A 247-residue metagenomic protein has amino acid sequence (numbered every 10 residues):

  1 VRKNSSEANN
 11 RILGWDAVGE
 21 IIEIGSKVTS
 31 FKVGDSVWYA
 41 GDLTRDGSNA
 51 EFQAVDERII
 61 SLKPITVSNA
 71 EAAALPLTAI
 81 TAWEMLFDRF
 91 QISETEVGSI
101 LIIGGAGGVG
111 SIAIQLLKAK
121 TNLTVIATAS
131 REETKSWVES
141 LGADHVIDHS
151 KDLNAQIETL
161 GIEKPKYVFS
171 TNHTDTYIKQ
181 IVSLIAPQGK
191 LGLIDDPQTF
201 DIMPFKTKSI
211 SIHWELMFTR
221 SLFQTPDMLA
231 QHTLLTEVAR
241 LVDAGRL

Functional and structural regions predicted by a protein language model:
R2-T44: Glycine-rich beta-strand-centered segment in the early N-terminal region that forms part of a ligand/cofactor-binding
S30-V33, E96-V97, P187: Short, flexible surface segments
V37, I100, V168: Receiver (REC) domain switch-region micro-motif
A40-G104: NAD(P)H dinucleotide-binding glycine-rich loop of Rossmann-like/cofactor-binding domains, especially the beta1-alpha1
S48-N49, S130-W137, T199-I202: Short, glycine/polar-rich helix-capping loops at beta-to-alpha or helix-loop-helix junctions that flank or form
L75-K151: Mid-domain Rossmann-like dinucleotide-binding core that forms the NAD(H)/NADP(H) cofactor-binding site
S93-T95, L141, H145-E215: Glycine-rich cofactor phosphate-binding loops and adjacent beta1-alpha1 units of small-molecule cofactor enzyme domains
P204-L247: C-terminal substrate-binding/catalytic core of Rossmann-like NAD(P)-dependent dehydrogenases/reductases
